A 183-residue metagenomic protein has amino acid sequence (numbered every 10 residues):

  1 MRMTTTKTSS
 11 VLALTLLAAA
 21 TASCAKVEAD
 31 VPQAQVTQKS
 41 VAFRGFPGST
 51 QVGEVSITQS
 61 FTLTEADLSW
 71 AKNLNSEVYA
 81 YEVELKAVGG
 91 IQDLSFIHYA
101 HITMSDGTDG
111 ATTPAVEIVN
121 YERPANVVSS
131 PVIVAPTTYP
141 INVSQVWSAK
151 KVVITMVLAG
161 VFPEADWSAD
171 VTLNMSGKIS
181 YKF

Functional and structural regions predicted by a protein language model:
R2-L12: Bacterial N-terminal signal peptides that target proteins for export
A20-S23: C-terminal motif of bacterial Sec signal peptides marking the signal peptidase cleavage site
A25-V27: Bacterial signal peptide processing site
A29-Q38: Short, low-complexity, disordered segments immediately C-terminal to signal peptides in bacterial exported proteins
F43-E82: Post-signal-peptide N-terminal segment of Sec-exported extracytoplasmic proteins
K86-F96, V161-D166: Extended, low-complexity, turn-rich repeat/linker tracts enriched in Gly/Pro/Ser/Thr and Asp/Glu that occur
D93-T108: Short, surface-exposed beta-strand/strand-loop-strand elements in extracellular ectodomains
N126-T172: Cysteine-clustered segments with highest specificity for TGF-beta superfamily mature ligands
